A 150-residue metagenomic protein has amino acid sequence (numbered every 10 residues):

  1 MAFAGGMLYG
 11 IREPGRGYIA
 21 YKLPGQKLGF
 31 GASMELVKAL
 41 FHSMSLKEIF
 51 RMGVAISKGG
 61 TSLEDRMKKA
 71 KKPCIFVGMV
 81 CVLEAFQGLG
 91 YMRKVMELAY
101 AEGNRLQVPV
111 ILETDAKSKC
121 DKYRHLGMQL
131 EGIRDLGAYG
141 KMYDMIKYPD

Functional and structural regions predicted by a protein language model:
M1-L8: Active-site rim helix/loop that mediates acceptor-substrate recognition in acyltransferases
I11-P14, K147-D150: Active-site beta-strand termini and strand-to-loop segments that position acidic
P14-C81, Q87: Conserved acyl-donor/pantetheine-binding loop and adjacent beta-alpha core of acyl/acetyltransferases and related
R16-Y18, G140-M145: Short hydrophobic/aromatic beta-strand or adjacent loop that forms the aromatic wall/cage of a ligand/substrate-binding
G78-Q87, I111-D121, G137-A138, Y148-P149: Conserved beta-strand-loop-alpha-helix junction that forms the acyl-donor binding cleft
V82, G88-A101: Conserved acetyl-CoA-binding loop-helix of GNAT-fold acetyltransferases
R93, E102-Q107, A116-I133, G137: Conserved active-site alpha-helix within GNAT-family acetyltransferase domains
Y123-H125, M142-K147: Short secondary-structure transition/capping segments
